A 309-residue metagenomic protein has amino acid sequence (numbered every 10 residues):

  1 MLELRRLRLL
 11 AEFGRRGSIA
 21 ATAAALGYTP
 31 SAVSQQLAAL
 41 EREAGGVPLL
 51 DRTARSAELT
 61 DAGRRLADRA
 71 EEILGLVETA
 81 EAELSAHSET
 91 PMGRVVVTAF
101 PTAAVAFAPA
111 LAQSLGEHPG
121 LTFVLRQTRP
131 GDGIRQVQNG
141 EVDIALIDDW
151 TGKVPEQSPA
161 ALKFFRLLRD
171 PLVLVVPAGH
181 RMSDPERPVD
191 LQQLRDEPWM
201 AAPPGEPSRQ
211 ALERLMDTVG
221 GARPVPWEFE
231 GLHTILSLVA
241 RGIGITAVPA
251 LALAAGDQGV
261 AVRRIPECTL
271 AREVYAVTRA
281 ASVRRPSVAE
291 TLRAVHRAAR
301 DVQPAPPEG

Functional and structural regions predicted by a protein language model:
A11-G27: Short helix-boundary/capping micro-motifs
E41-L59: A short LG(V/I)-centered, amphipathic sequence patch enriched for acidic residue(s) preceding the LG motif
E43-V47, L66-S88: Alpha-helical linker/hinge and terminal dimerization helices associated with HTH transcriptional regulators
M92-V154: Central regulatory/effector-binding core of bacterial HTH transcription factors
A106, A261-A305: A late-sequence structural motif
R129-I134, Q138-V142, D148, G205-R263: Hydrophobic hinge/microswitch elements
S158-W199: Flexible hinge/capping segments at coil-to-helix
A161-V173, A250-L251, Q258-E273: Short beta-strand->loop
